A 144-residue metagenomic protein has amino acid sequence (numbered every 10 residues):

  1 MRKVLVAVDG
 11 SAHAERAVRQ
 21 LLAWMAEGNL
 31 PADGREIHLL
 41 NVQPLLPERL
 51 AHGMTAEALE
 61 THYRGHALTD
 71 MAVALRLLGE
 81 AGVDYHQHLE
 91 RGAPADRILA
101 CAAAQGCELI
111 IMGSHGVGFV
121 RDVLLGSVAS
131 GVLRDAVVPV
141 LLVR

Functional and structural regions predicted by a protein language model:
R2-G53, V83: Small/aliphatic-rich secondary-structure junction motif
D9, S114-V117, R144: Histidine-centered beta-alpha loop that forms part of the nucleotide-sugar donor binding/catalytic region in diverse
P31, R76-I110: Structural beta-alpha unit
H38-L40, H86-E90, L141: General small-molecule cofactor/ligand-binding pocket signal
A56-T69: A short acidic, glycine-rich active-site loop that binds or catalyzes chemistry on phosphate/adenosine moieties
L109-R134: Glycine-rich, Arg-bearing micro-motifs that act as flexible, cationic patches
D135-R144: Short, flexible loop segments at boundaries between secondary-structure elements
